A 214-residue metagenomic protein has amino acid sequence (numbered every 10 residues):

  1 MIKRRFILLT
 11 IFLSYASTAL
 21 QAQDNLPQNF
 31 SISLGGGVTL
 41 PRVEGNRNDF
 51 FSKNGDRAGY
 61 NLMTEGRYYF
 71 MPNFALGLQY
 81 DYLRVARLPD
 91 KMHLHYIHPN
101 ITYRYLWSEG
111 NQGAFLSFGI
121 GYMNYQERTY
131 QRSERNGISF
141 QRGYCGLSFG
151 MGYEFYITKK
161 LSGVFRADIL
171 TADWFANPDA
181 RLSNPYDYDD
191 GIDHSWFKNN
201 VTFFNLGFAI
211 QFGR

Functional and structural regions predicted by a protein language model:
M1-N29, G213-R214: Cleavable N-terminal export/targeting peptides
D24-N29, L40, E65-E134, F140-L147 (+2 more regions): Gram-negative (and chloroplast) outer-membrane scaffold detector with strong preference for beta-barrel transmembrane
S31-G37: Short, hydrophobic/glycine-enriched beta-strand segments
G37-M63: Surface-exposed strand-loop-strand hairpins of Gram-negative outer-membrane beta-barrel proteins
N46, E127-Y130, A176-N177: A short secondary-structure junction signal
N48-K53, M92-Y96, Q131-I138, A180-D189: Flexible, surface-exposed loop regions and adjacent strand-edge segments of Gram-negative outer-membrane beta-barrel
F155-R214: Predominantly the C-terminal beta-signal and adjacent terminal strand-loop region of outer-membrane beta-barrel
